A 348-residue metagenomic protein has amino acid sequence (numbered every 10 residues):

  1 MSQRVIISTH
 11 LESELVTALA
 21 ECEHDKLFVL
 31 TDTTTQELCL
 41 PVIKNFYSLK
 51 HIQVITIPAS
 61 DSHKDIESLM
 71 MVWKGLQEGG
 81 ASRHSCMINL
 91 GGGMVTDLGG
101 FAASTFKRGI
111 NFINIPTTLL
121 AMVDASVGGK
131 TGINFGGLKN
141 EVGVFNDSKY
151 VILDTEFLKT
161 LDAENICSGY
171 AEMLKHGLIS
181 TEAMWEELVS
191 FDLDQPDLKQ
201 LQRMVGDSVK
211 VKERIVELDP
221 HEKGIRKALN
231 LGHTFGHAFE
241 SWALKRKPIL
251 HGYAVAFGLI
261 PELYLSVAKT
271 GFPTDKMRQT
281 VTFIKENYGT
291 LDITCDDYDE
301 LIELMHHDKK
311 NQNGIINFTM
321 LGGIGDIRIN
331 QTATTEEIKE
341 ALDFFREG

Functional and structural regions predicted by a protein language model:
M1-C86: ATP/NTP phosphate-donor binding region
L76-L90, D97-N114: Non-catalytic interfacial helical region
E78-A81, D147-Y150, E156-A163, A171-A183 (+8 more regions): Generic secondary-structure signature for well-ordered alpha-helical cores
M94-F101, M122, A238: Short glycine/serine/threonine-rich phosphate/pyrophosphate-binding segments that cradle anionic phosphate groups
F101-L193: A glycine/threonine-rich phosphate-anchoring loop and its flanking beta-alpha core in nucleotide/phosphate-binding
M173, T274-G348: C-terminal charged capping/lid subdomain of soluble metabolic enzymes
S190-D299: Active-site segments that bind and position negatively charged phosphate/pyrophosphate groups
